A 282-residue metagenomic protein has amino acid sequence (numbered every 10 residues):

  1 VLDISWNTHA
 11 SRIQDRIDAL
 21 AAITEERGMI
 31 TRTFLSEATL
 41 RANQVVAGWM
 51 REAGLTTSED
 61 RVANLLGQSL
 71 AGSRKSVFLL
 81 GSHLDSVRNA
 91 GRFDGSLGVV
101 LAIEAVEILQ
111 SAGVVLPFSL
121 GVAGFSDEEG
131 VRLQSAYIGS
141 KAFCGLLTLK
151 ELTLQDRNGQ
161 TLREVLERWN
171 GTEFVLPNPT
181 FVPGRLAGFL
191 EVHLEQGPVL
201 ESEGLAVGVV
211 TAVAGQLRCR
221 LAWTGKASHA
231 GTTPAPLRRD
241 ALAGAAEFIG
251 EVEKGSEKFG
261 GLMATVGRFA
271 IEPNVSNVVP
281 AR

Functional and structural regions predicted by a protein language model:
L2-S36: N-terminal capping segment at the start of a domain
I4, T8, F34, A90-F93 (+3 more regions): Alpha-helix capping and helix-loop boundary segments enriched in small/acidic/polar residues
R12, R16-A19, I23, V45 (+2 more regions): Generic non-transmembrane alpha-helical segments
A22-L70: A non-catalytic alpha/beta surface segment that caps or lines the substrate-entry region of metallo-dependent hydrolase
L40, N89-V100, A235-A243: Short, conserved micro-motifs enriched in small and acidic residues
N43, V99, I103-V106, L242-G250: Short, hydrophobic/amphipathic alpha-helical packing segments that form internal helix faces or helix-helix interfaces
A47-R51, T56, L65-E167, A222: Active-site metal-coordination/substrate-binding segment of hydrolases, especially metallo-dependent peptidases
D85, D127-E128, R132-R282: Midchain, well-structured core segments that form catalytic/ion-binding scaffolds
